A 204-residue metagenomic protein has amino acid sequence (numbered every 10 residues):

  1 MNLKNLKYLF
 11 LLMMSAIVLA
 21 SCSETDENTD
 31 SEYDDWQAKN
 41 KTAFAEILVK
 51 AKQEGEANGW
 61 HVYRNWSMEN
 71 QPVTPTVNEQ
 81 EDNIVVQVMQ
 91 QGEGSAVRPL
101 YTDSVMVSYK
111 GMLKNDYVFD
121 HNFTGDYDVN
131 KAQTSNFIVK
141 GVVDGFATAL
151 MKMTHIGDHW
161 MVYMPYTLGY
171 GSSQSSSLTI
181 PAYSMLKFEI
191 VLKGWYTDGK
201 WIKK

Functional and structural regions predicted by a protein language model:
N2-L6, C22-K204: Cross-family detector of peptidyl-prolyl cis-trans isomerase
K7-M14: Sec-dependent signal peptide hydrophobic core
I17-S21: C-terminal motif of bacterial Sec signal peptides marking the signal peptidase cleavage site
